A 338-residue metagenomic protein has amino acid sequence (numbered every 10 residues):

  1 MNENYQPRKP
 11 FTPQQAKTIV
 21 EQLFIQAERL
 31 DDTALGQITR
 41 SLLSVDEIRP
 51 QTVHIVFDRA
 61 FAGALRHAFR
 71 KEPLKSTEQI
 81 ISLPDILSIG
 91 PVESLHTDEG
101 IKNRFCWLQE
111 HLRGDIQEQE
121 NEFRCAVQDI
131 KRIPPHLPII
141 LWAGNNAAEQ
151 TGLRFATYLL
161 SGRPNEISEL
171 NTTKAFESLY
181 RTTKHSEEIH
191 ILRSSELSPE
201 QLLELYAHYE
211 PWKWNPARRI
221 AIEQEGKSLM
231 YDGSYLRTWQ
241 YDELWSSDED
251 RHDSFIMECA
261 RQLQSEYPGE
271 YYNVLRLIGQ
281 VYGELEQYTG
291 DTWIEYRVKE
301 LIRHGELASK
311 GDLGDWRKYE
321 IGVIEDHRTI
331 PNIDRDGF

Functional and structural regions predicted by a protein language model:
F24-I116: A structured, charge-rich N-terminal accessory region that forms the first stable segment of a protein and links
G63-A68, V92-E93, E149-T157, L179-T183: A short acidic (Asp/Glu
P73-T77, F155-E169: A short alpha->loop->secondary-structure connector
E110-F155: Long, hydrophobic/aromatic-enriched structural stretches that serve as scaffold segments
S186-P268, Y272: A conserved mid-domain beta-alpha-beta active-site/ligand-binding segment of alpha/beta enzyme cores
Y267-E284: Short acidic, hydrophobic short linear motifs in intrinsically disordered regions
Q287-R303: Short amphipathic alpha-helical interaction segments
E300-F338: C-terminal engagement modules used by replication, chromatin/transcription, nuclear envelope/ESCRT, and ubiquitin
